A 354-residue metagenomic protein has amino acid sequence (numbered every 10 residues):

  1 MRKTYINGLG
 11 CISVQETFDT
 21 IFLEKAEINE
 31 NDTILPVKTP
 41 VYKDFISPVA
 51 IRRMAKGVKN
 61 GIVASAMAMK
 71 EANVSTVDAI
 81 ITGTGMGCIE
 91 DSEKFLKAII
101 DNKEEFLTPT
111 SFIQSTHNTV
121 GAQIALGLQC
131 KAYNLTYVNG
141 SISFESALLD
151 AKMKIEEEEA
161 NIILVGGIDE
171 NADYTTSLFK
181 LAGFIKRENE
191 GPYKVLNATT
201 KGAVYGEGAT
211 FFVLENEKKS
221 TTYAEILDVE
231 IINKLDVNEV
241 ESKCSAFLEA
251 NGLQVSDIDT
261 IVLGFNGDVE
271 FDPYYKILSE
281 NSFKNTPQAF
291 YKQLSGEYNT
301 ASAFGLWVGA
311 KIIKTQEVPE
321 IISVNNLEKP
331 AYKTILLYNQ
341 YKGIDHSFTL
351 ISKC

Functional and structural regions predicted by a protein language model:
M1-L135, E145-L149, M153-E157, I168-C354: Conserved "HGTGT" condensation-loop signature of ketosynthase/thiolase-family condensing enzymes that catalyze
G140-S143: Catalytic nucleophile serine of serine hydrolases, specifically the conserved "nucleophile elbow" pentapeptide
E159-N161: Alpha-to-beta junction loops
